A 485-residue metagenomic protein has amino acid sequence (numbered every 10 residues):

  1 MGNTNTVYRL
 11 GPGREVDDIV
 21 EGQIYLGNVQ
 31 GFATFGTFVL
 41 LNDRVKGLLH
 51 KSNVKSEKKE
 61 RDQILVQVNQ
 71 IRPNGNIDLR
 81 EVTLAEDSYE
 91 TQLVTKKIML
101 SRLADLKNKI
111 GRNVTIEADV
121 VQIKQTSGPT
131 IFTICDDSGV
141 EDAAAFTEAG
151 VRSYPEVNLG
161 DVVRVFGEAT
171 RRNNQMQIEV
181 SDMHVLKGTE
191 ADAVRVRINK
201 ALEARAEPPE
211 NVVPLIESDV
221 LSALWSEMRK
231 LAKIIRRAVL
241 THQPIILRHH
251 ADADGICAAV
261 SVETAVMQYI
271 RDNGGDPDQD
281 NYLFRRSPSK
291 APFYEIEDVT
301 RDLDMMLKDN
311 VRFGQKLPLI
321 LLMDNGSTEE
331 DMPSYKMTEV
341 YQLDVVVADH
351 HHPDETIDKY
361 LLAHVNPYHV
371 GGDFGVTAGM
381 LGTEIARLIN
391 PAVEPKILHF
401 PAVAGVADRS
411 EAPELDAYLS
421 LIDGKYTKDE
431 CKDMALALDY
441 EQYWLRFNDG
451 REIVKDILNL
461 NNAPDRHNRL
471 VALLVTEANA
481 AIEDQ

Functional and structural regions predicted by a protein language model:
M1-E117, Q122, T126-T130, D136-A149 (+3 more regions): Single-stranded RNA-binding regions, centering on S1/OB-family and related RNA-binding modules
A118, G167, G382: A residue-level signal for conserved active-site and pocket-lining positions in enzyme catalytic cores
G139, T170, H369-V370: Conserved beta-strand elements of beta-rich interaction domains across eukaryotes, especially beta-propellers
A143-P155, L159, R171-E179, H184-L186 (+3 more regions): Gly/His-enriched, cation/cofactor- and phosphate-binding structural elements
G160-G167: N-terminal accessory interaction module
H184-D433: Replace "Mg2+/Mn2+-dependent" with "divalent metal-dependent
T241, S410-Q485: Hard-cation-handling environments
